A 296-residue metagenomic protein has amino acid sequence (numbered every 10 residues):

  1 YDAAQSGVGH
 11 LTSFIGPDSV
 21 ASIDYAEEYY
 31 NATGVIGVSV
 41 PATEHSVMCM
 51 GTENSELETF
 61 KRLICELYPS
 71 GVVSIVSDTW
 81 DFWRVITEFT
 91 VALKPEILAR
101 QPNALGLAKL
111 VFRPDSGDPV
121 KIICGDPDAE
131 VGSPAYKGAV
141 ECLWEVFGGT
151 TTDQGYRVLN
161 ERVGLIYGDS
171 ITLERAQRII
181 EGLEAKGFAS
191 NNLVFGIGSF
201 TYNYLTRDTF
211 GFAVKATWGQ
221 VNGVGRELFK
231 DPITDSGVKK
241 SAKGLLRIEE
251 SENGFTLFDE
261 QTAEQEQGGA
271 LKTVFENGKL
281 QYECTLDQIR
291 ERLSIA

Functional and structural regions predicted by a protein language model:
Y1-D153, L173-R175: Buried, small/hydrophobic-residue-enriched core segments of structured protein domains
I23-A26, L63, I75-S77, F112-P114 (+6 more regions): Generic structural hydrophobic/aromatic packing signal, biased to beta-strands
V35-V38, P69-V72, E161, N191 (+4 more regions): Generic structural motif recognizing short loop/turn segments at the entrances and edges of beta-strands
E66-L67, A104, R157, G187 (+2 more regions): A generic structural signal for short, solvent-exposed coil/turn residues that cap or connect secondary-structure
F89-T90, D126, I180-G182, S190-F195 (+3 more regions): Composition- and surface-driven signal marking solvent-exposed, interaction-prone regions in large proteins
L110, D115-D235: C-terminal active-site-proximal or functional interface alpha/beta core segments in diverse enzymes
S241-A296: Extended hydrophobic packing segments that form well-structured cores
